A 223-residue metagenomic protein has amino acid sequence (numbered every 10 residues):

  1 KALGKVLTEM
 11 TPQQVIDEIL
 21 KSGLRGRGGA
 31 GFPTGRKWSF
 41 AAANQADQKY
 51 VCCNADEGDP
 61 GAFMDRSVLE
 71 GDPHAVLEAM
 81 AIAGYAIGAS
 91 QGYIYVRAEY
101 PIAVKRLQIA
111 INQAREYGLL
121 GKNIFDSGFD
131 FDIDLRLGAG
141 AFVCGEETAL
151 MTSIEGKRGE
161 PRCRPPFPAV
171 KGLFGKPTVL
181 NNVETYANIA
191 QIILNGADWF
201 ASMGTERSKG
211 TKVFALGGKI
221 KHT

Functional and structural regions predicted by a protein language model:
K1, C53-D65, P168-L173, F214-I220: Gly-rich Lys/Arg/Thr-decorated short loops/hinges at beta-loop-alpha junctions or inter-strand turns that position
K1-S22, A89-I94: Iron-sulfur (Fe-S) cluster-binding modules
L20-F40, A83, G140-T152, G156-K157: Conserved phosphate/anionic-ligand binding catalytic regions in large, soluble enzymes, centered on
S22-R25, G29-Q45, R66-D72, L194-A201: Conserved alpha/beta core surface patches that mediate binding of polyanionic ligands
Q45-N54: Short coil-to-beta-strand
D72-A86: Histidine-anchored nucleotide/phosphate-binding helix
I87-G92, I220-H222: Short, surface-exposed connector motifs at secondary-structure boundaries
V104-T223: Hydrophobic alpha-helical positions that pack around
